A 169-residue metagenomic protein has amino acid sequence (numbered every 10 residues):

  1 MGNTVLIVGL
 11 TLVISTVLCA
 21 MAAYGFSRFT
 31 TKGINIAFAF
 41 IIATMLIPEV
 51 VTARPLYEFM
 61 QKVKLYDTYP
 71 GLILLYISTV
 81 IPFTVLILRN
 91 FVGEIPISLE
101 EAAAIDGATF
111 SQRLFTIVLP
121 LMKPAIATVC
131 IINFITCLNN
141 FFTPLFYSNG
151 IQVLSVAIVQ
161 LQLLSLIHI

Functional and structural regions predicted by a protein language model:
M1-I167: A structural signal for multi-pass alpha-helical bundles of membrane permease subunits that mediate small-molecule
